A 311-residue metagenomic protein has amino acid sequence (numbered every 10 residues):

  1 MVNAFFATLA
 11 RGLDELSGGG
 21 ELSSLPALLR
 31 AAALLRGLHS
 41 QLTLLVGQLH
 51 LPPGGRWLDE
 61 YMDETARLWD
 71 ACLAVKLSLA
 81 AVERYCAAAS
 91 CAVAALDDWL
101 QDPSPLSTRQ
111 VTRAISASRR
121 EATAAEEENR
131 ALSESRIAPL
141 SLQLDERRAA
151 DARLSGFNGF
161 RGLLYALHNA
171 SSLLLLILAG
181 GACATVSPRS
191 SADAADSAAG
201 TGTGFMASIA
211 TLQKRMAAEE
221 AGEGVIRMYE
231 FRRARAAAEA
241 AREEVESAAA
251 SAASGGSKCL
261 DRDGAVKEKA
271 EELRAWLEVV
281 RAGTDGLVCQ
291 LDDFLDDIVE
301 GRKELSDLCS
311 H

Functional and structural regions predicted by a protein language model:
M1-R109, D293-H311: Leu/Val/Ala/Ile-rich N-terminal alpha-helices, chiefly Sec-type signal peptides and the beginnings
T8, T43, T65, T108 (+6 more regions): Residue-identity detector for threonine
G12-G19, A95, W99, S118-E121 (+3 more regions): Surface-exposed polar/charged interaction patches
L35, A89, V93, A114-S118 (+4 more regions): Generic structural hydrophobic/aromatic packing signal, biased to beta-strands
P103-R147: Long amphipathic alpha-helical segments that form oligomerization/scaffold cores
E128-H311: Extended, alpha-helical interaction "stalks"
